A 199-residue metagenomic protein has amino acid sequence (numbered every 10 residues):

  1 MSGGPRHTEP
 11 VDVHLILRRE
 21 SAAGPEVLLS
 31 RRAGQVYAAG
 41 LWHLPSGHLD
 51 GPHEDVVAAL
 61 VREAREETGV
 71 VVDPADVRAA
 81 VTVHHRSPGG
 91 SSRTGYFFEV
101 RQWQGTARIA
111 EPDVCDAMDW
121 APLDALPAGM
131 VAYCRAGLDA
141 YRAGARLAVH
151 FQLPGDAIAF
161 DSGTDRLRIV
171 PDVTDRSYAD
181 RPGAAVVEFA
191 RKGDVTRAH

Functional and structural regions predicted by a protein language model:
M1-L28, A80: Conserved N-terminal beta-strand and adjoining loop/helix that marks the start of the Nudix/MutT-like hydrolase domain
P5-P10, A22, V36-Y37, G90-R93 (+2 more regions): A generic fold-level signal
V11, V83-R108, D119, L123 (+1 more regions): Active-site-adjacent beta-strand/loop module that shapes the phosphate/pyrophosphate-binding cleft
S21-A23, Q35-V36, D50-G51, H85 (+1 more regions): Short, charged/polar surface micro-motifs in flexible loops or helix N-caps
G24-E66: Conserved Nudix-box catalytic region and its N-terminal flanking loop in Nudix hydrolases and closely related
G47, R62, A75, A121-D124: Structural detector for helix-capping/boundary residues
V71-V81: A short coil-to-beta-strand element that immediately follows conserved catalytic motifs
D113-H199: Nudix hydrolase/Nudix homology domain
